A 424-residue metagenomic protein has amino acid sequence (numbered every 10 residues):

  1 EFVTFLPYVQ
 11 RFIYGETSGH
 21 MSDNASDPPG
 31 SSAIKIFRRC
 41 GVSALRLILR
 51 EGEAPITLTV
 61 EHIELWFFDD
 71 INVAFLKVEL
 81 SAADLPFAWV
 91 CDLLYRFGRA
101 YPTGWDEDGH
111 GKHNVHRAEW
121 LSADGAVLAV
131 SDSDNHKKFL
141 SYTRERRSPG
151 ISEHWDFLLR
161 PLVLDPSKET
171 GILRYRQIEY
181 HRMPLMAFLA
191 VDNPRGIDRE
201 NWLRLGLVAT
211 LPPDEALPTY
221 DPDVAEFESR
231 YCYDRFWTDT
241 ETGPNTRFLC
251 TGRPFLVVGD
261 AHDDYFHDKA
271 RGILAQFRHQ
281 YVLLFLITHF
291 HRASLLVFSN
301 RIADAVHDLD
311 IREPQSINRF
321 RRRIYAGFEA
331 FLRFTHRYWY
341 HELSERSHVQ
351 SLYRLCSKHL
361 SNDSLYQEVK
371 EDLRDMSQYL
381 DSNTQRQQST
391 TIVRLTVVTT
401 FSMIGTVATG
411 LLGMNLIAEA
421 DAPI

Functional and structural regions predicted by a protein language model:
E1-L49: Long, charged/polar, low-complexity intrinsically disordered N-terminal extensions that precede catalytic
G30-S31, K35-C40, P212-A225, L332-T335 (+1 more regions): Generic detector of short, locally flexible boundary/turn motifs and exposed helical patches
R50-R312: Extended alpha-helical interaction modules
T238, H279, Q315, T390-T391 (+1 more regions): Hydrophobic alpha-helical segments, principally membrane-spanning helices and signal/leader peptides
P244-N245, H262, K269-L274, S347-R354 (+2 more regions): Composition- and surface-driven signal marking solvent-exposed, interaction-prone regions in large proteins
L256-V257, R333, V397, I404: Structured core elements
H289-R292, V297-D308, Q315-M376: Structured inter-helical modules in multipass membrane proteins
D363-I424: Hydrophobic alpha-helical transmembrane segments and their immediately adjacent juxtamembrane loops
